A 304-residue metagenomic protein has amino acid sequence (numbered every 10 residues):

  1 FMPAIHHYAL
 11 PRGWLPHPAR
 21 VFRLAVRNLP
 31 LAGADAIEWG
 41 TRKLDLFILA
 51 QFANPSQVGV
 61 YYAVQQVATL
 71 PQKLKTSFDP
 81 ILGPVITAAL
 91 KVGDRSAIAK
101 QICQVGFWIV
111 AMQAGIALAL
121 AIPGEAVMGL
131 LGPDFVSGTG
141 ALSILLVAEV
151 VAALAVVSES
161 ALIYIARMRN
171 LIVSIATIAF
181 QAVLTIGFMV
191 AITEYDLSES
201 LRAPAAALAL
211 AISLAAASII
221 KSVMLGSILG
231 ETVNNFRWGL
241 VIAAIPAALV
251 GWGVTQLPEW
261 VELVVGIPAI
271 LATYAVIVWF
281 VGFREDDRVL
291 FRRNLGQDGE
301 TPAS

Functional and structural regions predicted by a protein language model:
F1-A4, R169-L201, S213-M224, G239-Q256 (+1 more regions): Alpha-helical transmembrane segments of multi-pass membrane transporters and transport-associated inner-membrane enzymes
F1-K43, I81, V85-K100, S227-V241 (+2 more regions): Interhelical loop/hinge segments that connect adjacent transmembrane helices in multipass membrane
P30, D45-L46, G59-T76, F107-W108 (+1 more regions): Alpha-helical transmembrane segments of polytopic membrane transporters and translocases
P55-Q66, T139-S143, A207: Small-residue hotspots at the loop-to-helix junctions and early N-terminal turns of transmembrane alpha-helices
V64-G106, E159-Y164: Helix-loop junctions and terminal segments of transmembrane helices in multi-pass membrane transport/translocation
R95, L120-V150, D196-P204: Interfacial segments at transmembrane-helix termini and the short loops linking adjacent helices
L146-A179, M224-L229: Membrane-interface junctions at transmembrane-helix termini in multi-pass inner-membrane proteins
V223, T232, R237-W238, G251-S304: Membrane-proximal transmembrane or re-entrant/amphipathic helices at the cytosolic face
